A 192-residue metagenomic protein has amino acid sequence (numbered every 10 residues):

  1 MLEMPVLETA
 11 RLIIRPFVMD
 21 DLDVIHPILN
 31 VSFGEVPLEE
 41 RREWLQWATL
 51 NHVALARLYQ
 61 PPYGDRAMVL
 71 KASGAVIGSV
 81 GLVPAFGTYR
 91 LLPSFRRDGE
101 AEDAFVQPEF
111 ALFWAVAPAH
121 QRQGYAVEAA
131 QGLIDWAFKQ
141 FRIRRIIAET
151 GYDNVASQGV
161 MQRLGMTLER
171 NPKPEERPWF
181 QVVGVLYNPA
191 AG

Functional and structural regions predicted by a protein language model:
M1-A119, G132-R145, E149-G151, T167-G192: GNAT-family acyltransferases
G74, G124, N154: Conserved G/P- and acidic residue-centered "switch" motifs that form tight phosphate/ATP-binding loops in soluble
V127, D153-L168: Conserved active-site alpha-helix within GNAT-family acetyltransferase domains
